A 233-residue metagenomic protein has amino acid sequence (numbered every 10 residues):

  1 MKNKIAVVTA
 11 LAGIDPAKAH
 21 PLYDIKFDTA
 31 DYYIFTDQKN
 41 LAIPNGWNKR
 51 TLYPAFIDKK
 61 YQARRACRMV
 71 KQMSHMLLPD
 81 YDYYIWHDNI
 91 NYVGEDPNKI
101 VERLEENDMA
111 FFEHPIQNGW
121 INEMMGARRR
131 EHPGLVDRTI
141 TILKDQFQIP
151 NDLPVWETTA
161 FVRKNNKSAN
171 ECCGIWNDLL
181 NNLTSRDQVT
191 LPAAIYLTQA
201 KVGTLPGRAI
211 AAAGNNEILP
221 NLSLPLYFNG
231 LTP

Functional and structural regions predicted by a protein language model:
M1-C67, L77-D80, N182-R186, L197-A200 (+2 more regions): N-terminal anchoring/stem segment of glycosyltransferases
N3, D28, K71, W156-T159: Residues that flank catalytic or metal-binding motifs in active/ligand-binding sites
V7, Y32, H75, I90 (+2 more regions): A residue-level signal for conserved active-site and pocket-lining positions in enzyme catalytic cores
V8, Y33, N48-R50, I85-H87 (+3 more regions): Hydrophobic/aromatic beta-strand patches that form the interior of the parallel beta-sheet core in alpha/beta enzyme
V8-L11, F35-D37, H87-N89, E95 (+2 more regions): Short His-Asn-centered micro-motif
Q72-M125: GT-A fold catalytic core of metal-dependent nucleotide-sugar glycosyltransferases, centered on the diacidic
D108-F147, N151-D152: Acidic, glycine-rich loop-and-strand cores that form catalytic or ligand-binding grooves in diverse globular domains
P133-T232: Catalytic core and acceptor-binding pocket of nucleotide-sugar-dependent glycosyltransferases
